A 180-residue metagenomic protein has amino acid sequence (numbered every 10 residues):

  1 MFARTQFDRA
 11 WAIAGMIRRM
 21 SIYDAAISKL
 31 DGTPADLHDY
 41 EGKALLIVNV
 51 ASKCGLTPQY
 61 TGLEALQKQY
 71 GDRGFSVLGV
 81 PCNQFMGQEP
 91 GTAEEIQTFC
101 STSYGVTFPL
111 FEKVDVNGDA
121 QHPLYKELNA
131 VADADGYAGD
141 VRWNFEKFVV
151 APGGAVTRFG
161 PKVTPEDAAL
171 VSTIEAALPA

Functional and structural regions predicted by a protein language model:
M1-R19: N-terminal amphipathic/basic-hydrophobic helices that include classical n-h-c signal peptides and signal-anchor
I13-H38, P58, H122-P123: N-terminal "domain-start" segment that seeds a small globular fold
K29, N49-K53: Amphipathic alpha-helical repeat scaffolds
K43-A44, K53, T57-V80, S101-Y104: Conserved helix-turn-beta segment immediately C-terminal to the redox Cys motif in thioredoxin-like folds
G74-G91, T107-G118: Thiol-based oxidoreductase modules, predominantly thioredoxin-like and allied folds used for disulfide exchange
E94-N144: Short, internal strand/loop/helix patches that form the active-site neighborhood or redox-interaction surface
P123-K126, V131-A180: Thiol-/selenol-based redox modules, centered on thioredoxin-like and closely related oxidoreductase domains
